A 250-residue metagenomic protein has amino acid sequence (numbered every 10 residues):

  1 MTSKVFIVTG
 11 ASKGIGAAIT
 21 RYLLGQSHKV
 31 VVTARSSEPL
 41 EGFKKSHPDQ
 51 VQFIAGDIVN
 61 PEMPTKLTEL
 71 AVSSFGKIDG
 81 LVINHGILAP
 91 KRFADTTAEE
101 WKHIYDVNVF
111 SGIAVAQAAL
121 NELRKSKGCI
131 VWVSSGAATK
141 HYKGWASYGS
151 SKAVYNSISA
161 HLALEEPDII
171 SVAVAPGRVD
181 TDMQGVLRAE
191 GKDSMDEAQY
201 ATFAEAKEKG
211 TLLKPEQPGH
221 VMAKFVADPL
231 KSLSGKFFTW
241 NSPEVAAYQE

Functional and structural regions predicted by a protein language model:
S12-K13: Conserved glycine-rich cofactor-binding loop
Q26-G42: Conserved glycine-rich Rossmann-like NAD(P)H-binding loop of the short-chain dehydrogenase/reductase
A55-K66, A98: The beta1-alpha1 cofactor-binding region of Rossmann-like NAD(H)/NADP(H)-dependent oxidoreductases
N84-P90: Conserved NAD(P)H cofactor-binding loop of Rossmann-fold oxidoreductase domains
R92-F93, E100-K102: Substrate-binding pocket helix/loop in short-chain dehydrogenase/reductase
C129-L164, R178-V179, G185-G191: Catalytic loop of short-chain dehydrogenase/reductase
A173-P176, T181, K192-Y248: C-terminal helical subdomain
